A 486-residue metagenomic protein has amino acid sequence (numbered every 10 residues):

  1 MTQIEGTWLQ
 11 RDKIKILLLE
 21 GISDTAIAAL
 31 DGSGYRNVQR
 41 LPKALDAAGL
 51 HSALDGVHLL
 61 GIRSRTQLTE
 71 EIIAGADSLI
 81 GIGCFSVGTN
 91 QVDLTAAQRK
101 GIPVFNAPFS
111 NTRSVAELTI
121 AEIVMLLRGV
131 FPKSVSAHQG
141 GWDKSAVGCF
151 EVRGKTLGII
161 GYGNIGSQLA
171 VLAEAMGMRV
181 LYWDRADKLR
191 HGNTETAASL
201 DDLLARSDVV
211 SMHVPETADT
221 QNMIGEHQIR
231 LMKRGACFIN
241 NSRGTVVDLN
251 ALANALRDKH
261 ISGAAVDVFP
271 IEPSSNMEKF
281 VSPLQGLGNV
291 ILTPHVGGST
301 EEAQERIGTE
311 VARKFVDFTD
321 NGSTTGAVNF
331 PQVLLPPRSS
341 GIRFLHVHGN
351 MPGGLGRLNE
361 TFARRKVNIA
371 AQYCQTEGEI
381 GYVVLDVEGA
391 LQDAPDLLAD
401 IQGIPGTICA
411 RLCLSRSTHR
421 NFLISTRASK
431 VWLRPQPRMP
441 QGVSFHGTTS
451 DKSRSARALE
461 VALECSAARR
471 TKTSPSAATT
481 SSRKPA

Functional and structural regions predicted by a protein language model:
M1-F105, A205, G225-H227, L231 (+2 more regions): An N-terminal-biased, well-structured beta-alpha scaffold segment characteristic of Rossmann-like dinucleotide-binding
T7, V130, S145-F238, N250 (+1 more regions): Rossmann-like dinucleotide/phosphate-binding beta-alpha-beta segment
R65, D208, H213-E216, S242-R243 (+2 more regions): Short glycine-/small-residue-rich Rossmann-like dinucleotide-binding loops
K100-T156, N164, Q168-A175, D320-V328: Phosphate-binding beta-alpha-beta segment of Rossmann-like dinucleotide-binding domains, i.e., the NAD(P)
V104, E226, G235-R338, Y382-D386 (+1 more regions): Rossmann-like dinucleotide-binding domain for NAD(H)/NADP(H)
T325-S417: A conserved regulatory-domain signal marking ACT and ACT-like small-molecule sensing domains and adjacent regulatory
R416-A486: Alpha-helical scaffold/interaction cores of sigma-54-like transcription cofactors and many family A DNA polymerases
